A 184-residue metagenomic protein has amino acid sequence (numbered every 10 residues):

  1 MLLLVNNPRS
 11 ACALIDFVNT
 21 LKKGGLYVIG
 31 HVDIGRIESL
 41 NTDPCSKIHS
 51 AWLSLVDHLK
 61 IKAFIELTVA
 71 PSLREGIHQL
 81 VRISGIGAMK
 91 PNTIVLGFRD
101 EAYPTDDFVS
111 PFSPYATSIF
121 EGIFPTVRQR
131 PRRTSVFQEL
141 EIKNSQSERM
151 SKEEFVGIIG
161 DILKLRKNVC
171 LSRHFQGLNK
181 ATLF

Functional and structural regions predicted by a protein language model:
M1-F184: Membrane-embedded alpha-helical bundles that form conduits across membranes
